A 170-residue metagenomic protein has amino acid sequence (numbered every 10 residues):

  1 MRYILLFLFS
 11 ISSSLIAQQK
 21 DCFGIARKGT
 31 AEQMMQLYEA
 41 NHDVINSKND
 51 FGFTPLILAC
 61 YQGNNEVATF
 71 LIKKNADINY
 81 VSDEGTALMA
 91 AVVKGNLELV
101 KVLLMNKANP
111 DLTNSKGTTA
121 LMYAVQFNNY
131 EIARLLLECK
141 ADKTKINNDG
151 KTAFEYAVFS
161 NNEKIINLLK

Functional and structural regions predicted by a protein language model:
Q33, E66-V67, E98-L99, E131-I132 (+1 more regions): Conserved ankyrin/ankyrin-like repeat signature
V44-I45, I78, P110, K143: Ankyrin-repeat inter-repeat connecting loop/turn
N49, V81-S82, N114, N147: Ankyrin repeat boundary/linker residues
